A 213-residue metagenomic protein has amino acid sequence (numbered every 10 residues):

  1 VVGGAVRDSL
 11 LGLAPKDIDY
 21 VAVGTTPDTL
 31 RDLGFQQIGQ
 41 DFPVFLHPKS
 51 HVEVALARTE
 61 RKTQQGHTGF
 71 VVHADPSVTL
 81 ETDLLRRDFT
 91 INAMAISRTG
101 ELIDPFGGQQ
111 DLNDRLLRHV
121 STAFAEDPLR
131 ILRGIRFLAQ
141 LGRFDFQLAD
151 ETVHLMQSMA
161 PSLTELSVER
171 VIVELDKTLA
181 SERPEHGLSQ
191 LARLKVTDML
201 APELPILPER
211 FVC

Functional and structural regions predicted by a protein language model:
V1-C213: Catalytic cores of the polymerase beta-like nucleotidyltransferase superfamily and closely associated nucleotide
